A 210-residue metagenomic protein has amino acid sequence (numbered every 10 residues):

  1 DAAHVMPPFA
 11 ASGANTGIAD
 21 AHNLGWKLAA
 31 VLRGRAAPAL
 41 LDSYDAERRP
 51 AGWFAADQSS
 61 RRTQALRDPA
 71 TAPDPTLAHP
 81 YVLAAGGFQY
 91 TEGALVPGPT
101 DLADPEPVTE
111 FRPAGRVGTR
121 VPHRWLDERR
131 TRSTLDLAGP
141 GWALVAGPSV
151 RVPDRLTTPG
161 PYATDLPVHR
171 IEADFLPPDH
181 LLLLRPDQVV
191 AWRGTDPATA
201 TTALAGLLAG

Functional and structural regions predicted by a protein language model:
A2-D42: Active-site-proximal cofactor/substrate-binding loop regions of enzyme domains
A30-G210: Helical substrate-recognition/capping region of FAD-dependent monooxygenase/halogenase enzymes
